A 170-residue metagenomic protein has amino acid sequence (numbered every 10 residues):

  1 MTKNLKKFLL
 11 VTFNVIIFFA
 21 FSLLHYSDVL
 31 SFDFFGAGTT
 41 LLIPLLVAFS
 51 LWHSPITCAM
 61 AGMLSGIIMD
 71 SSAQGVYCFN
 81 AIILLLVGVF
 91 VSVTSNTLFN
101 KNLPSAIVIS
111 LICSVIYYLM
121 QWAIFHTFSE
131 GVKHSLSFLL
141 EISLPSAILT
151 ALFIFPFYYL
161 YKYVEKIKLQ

Functional and structural regions predicted by a protein language model:
M1-Q170: Terminal, non-globular segments
